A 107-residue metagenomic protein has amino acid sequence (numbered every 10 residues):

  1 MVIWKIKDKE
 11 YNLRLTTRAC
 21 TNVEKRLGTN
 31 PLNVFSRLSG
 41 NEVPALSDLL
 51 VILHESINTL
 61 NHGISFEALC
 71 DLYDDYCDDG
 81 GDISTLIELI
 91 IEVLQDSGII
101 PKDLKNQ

Functional and structural regions predicted by a protein language model:
M1-K5, T21, K25, T29-E42 (+1 more regions): Charged interaction scaffolds used for protein-protein
D8-E10: Glycine-centered positions within short beta-strands or beta-hairpins
L13: Active-site-adjacent beta-strand anchor residues
T16: Residue-level signal for threonine
L38-I52: A short, charged
D48-N58, E88, E92: Short, hydrophobic/amphipathic alpha-helical patches that form generic packing surfaces within helical domains
